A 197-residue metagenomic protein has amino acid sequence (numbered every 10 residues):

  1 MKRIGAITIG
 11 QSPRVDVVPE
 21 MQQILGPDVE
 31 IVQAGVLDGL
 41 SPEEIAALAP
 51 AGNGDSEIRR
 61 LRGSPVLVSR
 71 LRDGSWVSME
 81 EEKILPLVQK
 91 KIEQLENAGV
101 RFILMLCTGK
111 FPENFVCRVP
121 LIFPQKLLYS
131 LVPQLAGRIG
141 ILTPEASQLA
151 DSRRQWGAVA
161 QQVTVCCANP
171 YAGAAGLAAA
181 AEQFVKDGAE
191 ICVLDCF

Functional and structural regions predicted by a protein language model:
M1-M79, T143-G173: N-terminal glycine-rich anion-binding loop in soluble enzyme alpha/beta folds
K2-R3, G99-R101, G137-G140, A189-C192: Short active-site oxyanion
G5-I9, R14-V15, A181-F197: Extended, histidine- and acidic-residue-enriched regions that form the cofactor-binding/catalytic faces
E43, P86, P170-E182: Structural motif
S75-P124, E190-D195: N-terminal glycine-rich phosphate/adenylate-binding segment common to multiple enzyme folds
L95, W156, Q183-F184: Generic structural signal for hydrophobic
F102-F111, F115-A174, A178: Conserved mixed alpha/beta catalytic, RNA-binding, or beta-rich assembly cores of soluble enzyme, regulatory
